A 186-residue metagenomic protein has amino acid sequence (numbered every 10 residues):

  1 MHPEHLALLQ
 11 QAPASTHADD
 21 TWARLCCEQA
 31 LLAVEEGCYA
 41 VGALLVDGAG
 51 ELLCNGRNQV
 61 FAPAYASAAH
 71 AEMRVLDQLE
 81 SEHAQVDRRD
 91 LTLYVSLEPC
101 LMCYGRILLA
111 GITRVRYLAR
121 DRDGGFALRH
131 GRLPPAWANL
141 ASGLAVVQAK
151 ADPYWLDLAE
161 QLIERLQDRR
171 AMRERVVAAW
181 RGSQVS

Functional and structural regions predicted by a protein language model:
M1-L32, P99, R106-S186: Zinc-dependent deaminase
C26, G42, V75: Conserved hydrophobic/aromatic pocket- or pore-lining residues that grip, position, or stack substrates in active sites
A33-G37: Short loop/turn motifs at secondary-structure junctions and domain boundaries
V41-D47: Short beta-strand scaffold segments in enzyme catalytic cores
E51-V60, L144: Short beta->alpha transition motifs characteristic of CBS
C54-N55, A71-V86: Glycine/small-residue-rich phosphate/adenosyl-binding loop
V60-M73: A short, polar/charged loop-to-alpha-helix boundary motif
D87-L97: Immediate flanking context of iron-sulfur cluster ligation sites
